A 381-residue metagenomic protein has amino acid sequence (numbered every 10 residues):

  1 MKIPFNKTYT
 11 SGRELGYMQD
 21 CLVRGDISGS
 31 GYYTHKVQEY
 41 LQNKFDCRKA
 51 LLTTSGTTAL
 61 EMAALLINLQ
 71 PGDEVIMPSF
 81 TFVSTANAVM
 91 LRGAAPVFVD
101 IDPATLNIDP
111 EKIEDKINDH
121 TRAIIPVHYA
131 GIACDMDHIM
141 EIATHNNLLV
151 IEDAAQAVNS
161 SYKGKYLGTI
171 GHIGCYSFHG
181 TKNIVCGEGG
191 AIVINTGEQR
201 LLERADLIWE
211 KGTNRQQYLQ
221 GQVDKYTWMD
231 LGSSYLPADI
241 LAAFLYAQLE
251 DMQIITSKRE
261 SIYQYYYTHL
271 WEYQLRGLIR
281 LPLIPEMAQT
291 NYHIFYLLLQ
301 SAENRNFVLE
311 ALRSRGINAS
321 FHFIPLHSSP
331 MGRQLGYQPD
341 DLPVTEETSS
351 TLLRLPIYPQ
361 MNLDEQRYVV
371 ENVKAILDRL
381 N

Functional and structural regions predicted by a protein language model:
M1-S28, T227-M229: N-terminal "arm"/small-domain region of PLP-dependent enzymes with the aminotransferase-like
I27-E74, A88-R92, F98-D100, K165: Phosphate-binding glycine-rich loop
H35-Y40, K44-A50, E111, A123-V127 (+4 more regions): PLP-dependent aminotransferase class I/II
L51, I76, V97, V150-I151 (+3 more regions): Structural detector of well-ordered beta-strand residues that form the stable sheet scaffold of enzyme domains
L65-A154, S161: PLP-dependent aminotransferase-like
N107-K116, G164-I173, R367-A375: A short alpha/beta connector and helix-capping loop motif
E152-V185, D224-M229: Conserved active-site segment immediately N-terminal to the catalytic lysine that forms the internal aldimine
Y176-S177, G190-T196, Y246: Short beta-strand-to-turn element immediately C-terminal to the catalytic PLP-Schiff-base lysine in fold type I
